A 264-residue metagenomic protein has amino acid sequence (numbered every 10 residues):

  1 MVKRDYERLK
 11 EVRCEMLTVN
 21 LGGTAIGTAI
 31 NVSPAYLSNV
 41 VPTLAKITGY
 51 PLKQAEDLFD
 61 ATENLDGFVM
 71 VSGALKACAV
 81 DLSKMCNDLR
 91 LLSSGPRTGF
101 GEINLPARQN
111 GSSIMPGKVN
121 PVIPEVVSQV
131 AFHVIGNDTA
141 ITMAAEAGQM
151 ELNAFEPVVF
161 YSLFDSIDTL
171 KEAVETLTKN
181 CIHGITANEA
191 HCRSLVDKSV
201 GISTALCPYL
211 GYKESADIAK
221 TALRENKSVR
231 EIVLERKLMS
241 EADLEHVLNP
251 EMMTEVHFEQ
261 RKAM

Functional and structural regions predicted by a protein language model:
M1-I141: Internal glycine-rich alpha/beta core junctions
Y50, S72, R90-M264: Glycine-rich cofactor/substrate-binding loops
